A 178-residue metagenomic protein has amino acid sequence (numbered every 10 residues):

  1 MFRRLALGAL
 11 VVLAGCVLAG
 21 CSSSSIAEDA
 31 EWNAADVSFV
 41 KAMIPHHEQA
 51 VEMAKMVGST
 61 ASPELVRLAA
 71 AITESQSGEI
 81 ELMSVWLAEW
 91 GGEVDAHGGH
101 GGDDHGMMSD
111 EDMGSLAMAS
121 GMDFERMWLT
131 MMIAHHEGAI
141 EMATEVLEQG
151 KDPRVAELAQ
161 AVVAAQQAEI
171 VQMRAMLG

Functional and structural regions predicted by a protein language model:
M1-V11: Bacterial N-terminal signal peptides that target proteins for export
V11-A14, A117: Preference for short coil/turn "hinge" residues that link or interrupt alpha-helices
C16-G20: C-terminal motif of bacterial Sec signal peptides marking the signal peptidase cleavage site
S22-G178: All-alpha RGS (Regulator of G-protein Signaling) helical domain and cognate RGS-like helical scaffolds
